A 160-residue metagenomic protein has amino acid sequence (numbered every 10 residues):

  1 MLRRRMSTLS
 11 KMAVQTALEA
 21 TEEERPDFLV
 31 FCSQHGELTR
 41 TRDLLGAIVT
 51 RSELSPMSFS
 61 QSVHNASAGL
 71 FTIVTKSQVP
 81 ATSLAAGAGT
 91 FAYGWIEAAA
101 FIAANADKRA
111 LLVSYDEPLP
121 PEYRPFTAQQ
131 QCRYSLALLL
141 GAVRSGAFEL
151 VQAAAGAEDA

Functional and structural regions predicted by a protein language model:
M1-S58, S62-G89, S114-A160: Conserved "HGTGT" condensation-loop signature of ketosynthase/thiolase-family condensing enzymes that catalyze
E22-R25, Q78, A100-R109: Secondary-structure boundary elements
A92-A106, Q129-R133: Internal, well-folded beta-alpha domain core
